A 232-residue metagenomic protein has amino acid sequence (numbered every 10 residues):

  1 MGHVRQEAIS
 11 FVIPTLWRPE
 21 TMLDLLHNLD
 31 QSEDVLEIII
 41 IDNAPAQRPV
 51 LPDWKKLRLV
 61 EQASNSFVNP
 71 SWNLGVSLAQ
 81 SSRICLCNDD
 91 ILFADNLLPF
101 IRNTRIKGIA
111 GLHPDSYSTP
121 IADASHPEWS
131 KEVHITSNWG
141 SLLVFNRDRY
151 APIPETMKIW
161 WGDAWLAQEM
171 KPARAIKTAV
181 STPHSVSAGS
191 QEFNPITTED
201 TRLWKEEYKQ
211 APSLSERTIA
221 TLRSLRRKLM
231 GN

Functional and structural regions predicted by a protein language model:
H27-L36: Short, acidic, metal-binding catalytic loop of nucleotide-sugar glycosyltransferases
I40-V50, L92: A conserved acidic beta->alpha catalytic loop
Q62-A79: Glycine-rich, basic loop-to-helix element that forms the pyrophosphate-binding segment of sugar-nucleotide handling
I84: Short aromatic/hydrophobic "clamp" motif used to bind/position activated sugar donors
D89-N103: Acidic donor-binding/catalytic loop of UDP-sugar-dependent glycosyltransferases, especially processive GT2
I109-P127: Short beta-strand-to-loop element that shapes/binds the nucleotide-sugar donor at the catalytic cleft/hinge
H126-F145: A recurrent flexible, glycine/aromatic-enriched loop bordering the glycosyltransferase active site that acts as
S137, T156-N232: C-terminal catalytic/acceptor-binding lobe
